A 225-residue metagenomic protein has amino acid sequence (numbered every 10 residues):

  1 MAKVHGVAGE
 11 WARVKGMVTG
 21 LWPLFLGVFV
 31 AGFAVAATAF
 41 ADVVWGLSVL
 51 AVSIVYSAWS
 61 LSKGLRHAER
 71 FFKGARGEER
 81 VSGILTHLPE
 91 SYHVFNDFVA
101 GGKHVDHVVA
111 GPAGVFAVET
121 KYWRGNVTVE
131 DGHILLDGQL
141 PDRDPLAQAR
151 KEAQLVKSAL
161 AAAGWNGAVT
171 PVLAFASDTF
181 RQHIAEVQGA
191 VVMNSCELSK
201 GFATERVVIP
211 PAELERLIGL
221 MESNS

Functional and structural regions predicted by a protein language model:
M1-K103, A110-P112, Q139-S225: Surface-exposed interaction regions that form or flank ligand-binding interfaces
V55-S60, T128-I134: Short amphipathic alpha-helical segments, especially helix-boundary/capping motifs
A110-H133: Active-site beta-strand-loop-beta-strand hairpin of nuclease catalytic cores that positions key catalytic residues
V118, D131-L146: Conserved RecA-like helicase motor core of SF1/SF2 enzymes
